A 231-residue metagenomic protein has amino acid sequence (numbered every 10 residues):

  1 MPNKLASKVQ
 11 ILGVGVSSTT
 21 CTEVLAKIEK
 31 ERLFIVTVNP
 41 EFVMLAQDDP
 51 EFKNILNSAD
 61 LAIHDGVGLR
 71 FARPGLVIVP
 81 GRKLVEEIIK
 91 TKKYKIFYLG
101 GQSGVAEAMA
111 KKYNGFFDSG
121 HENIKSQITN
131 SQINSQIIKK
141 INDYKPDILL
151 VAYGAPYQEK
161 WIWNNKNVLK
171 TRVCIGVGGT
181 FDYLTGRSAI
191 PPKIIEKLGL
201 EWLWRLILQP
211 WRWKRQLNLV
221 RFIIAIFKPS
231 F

Functional and structural regions predicted by a protein language model:
M1-V79: N-terminal nucleotide/polyanion-binding subdomain common to many enzyme families
N39-V43, L69, Y153-Q158, T180: Short glycine-rich anion-binding loops that position phosphate/pyrophosphate groups of nucleotides and phosphorylated
P50-S58, E159-G179: A short, gly/pro- and small-residue-rich
L69-F71, I190-F231: A transmembrane-helix-recognition feature enriched in membrane-embedded lipid enzymes and envelope glyco-/phospholipid
L69-K125, N134-Y144: Conserved beta-alpha
H121-N123, K170-L208: Short, flexible loop segments at boundaries between secondary-structure elements
K145-A155, T171: Proline-aspartate-enriched helix->loop->beta-strand connector
